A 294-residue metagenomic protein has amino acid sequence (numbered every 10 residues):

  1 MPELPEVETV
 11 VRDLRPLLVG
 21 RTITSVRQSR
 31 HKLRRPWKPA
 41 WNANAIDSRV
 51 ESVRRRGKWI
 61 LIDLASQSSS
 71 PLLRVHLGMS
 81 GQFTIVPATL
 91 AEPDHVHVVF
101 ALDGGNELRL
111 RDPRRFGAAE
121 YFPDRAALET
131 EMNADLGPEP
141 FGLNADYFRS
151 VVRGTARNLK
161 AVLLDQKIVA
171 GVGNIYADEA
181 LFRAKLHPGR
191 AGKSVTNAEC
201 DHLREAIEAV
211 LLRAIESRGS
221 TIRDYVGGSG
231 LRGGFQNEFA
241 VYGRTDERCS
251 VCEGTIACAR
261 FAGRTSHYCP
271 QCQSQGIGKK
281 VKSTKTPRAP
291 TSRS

Functional and structural regions predicted by a protein language model:
M1-Y121, G142, P287-S294: Gly/Gly-Pro- and Ser/Thr-rich, intrinsically disordered tail segments characteristic of DNA damage-repair and tolerance
V10-R15, S25, A126-A127, I215 (+1 more regions): Short acidic/polar alpha-helix capping motifs at helix-coil junctions
T22-W41, R54, W59, S68-S70 (+1 more regions): Basic, nucleic-acid-binding surfaces and adjacent catalytic neighborhoods in DNA/RNA-processing proteins
P36, D47, G57, G78-G81 (+7 more regions): Glycine-centered flexibility motif
V50-R54, A101-N106, A127-T130, G137-E139 (+4 more regions): Short, surface-exposed, polar/charged, turn-prone segments marking secondary-structure boundaries
S69-R183, A191-S194: Phosphate/anion-contacting hairpin/loop surfaces
